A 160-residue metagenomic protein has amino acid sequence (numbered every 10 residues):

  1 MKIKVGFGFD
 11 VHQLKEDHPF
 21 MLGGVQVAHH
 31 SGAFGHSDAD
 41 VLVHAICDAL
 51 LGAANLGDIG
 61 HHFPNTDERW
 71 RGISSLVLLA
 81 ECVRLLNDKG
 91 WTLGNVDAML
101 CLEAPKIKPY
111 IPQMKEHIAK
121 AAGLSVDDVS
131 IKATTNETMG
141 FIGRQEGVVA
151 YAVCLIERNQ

Functional and structural regions predicted by a protein language model:
M1-K2, Q160: SAM-dependent methyltransferases
K2-P112, H117, A121-A122: RNase III-family endoribonuclease catalytic core
I107, M139-G140: Acidic pyrophosphate-coordinating catalytic loop
S125-D128: Short acidic capping loops at alpha-helix termini that bridge into adjacent secondary structure
I131-T135: Pyridoxal 5′-phosphate
I142-Q160: C-terminal edge-of-domain segments
